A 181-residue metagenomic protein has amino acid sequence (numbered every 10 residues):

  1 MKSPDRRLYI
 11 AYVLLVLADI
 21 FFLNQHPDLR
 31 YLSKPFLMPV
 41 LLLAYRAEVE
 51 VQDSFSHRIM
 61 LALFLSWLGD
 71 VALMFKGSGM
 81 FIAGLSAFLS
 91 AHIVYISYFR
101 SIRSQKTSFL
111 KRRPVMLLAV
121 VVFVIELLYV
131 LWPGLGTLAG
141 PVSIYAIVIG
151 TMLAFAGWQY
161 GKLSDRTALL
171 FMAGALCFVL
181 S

Functional and structural regions predicted by a protein language model:
M1-S181: Polytopic alpha-helical membrane-helix bundles and their juxtamembrane interface segments in multi-pass membrane
